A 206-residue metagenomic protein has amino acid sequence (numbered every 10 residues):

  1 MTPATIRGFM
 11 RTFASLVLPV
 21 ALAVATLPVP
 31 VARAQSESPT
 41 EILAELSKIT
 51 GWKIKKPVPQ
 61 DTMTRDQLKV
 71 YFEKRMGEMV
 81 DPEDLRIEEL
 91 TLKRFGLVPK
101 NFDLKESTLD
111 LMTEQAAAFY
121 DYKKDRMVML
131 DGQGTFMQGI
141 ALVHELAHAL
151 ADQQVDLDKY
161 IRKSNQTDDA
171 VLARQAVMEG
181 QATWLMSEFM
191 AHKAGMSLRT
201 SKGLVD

Functional and structural regions predicted by a protein language model:
M1-R11: N-terminal secretory signal peptides that target proteins for export/translocation
F13-P28: Bacterial N-terminal signal peptides
P28-A34: Sec/Tat signal peptide C-region and signal peptidase I cleavage site
S36-F136: Auxiliary, metal-adjacent structural segments of Zn-dependent hydrolase domains
I42, D152-D206: Post-HExxH zinc-binding segment in Zn-dependent metallohydrolases
M127-V143, A170-R174: Short pre-active-site segment immediately N-terminal to the catalytic Zn-binding motif
A141, E145-A149, Q153: Catalytic glutamate of the conserved HExxH
